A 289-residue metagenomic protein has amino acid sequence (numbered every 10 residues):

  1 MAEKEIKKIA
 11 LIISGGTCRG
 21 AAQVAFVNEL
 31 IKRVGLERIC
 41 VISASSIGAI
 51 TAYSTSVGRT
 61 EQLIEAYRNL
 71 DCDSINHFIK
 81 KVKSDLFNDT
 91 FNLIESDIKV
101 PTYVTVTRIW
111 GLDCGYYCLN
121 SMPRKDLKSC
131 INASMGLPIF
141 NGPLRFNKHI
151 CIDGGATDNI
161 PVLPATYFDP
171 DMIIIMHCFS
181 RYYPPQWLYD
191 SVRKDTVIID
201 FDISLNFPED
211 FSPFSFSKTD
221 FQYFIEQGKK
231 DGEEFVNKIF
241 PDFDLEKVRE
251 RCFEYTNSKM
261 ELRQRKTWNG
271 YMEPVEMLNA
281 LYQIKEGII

Functional and structural regions predicted by a protein language model:
M1-S43, Y53-I289: Patatin-like phospholipase
A44, G48: Gly/Ala-rich beta-loop-alpha elbow adjacent to hydrolase catalytic centers
